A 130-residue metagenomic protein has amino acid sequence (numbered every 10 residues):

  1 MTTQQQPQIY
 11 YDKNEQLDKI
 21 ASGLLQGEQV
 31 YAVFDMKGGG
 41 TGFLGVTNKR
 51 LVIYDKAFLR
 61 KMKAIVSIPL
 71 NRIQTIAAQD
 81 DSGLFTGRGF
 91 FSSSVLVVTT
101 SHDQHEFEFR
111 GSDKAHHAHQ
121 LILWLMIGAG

Functional and structural regions predicted by a protein language model:
M1-G45, H116, W124-G130: Anionic N-terminal interaction surfaces
A21, L25, F85-G87, F109: Intrinsically disordered, low-complexity segments enriched in small/polar residues
V33-F43, T47-S93, T99, Q104 (+2 more regions): Phosphoinositide-binding peripheral membrane targeting modules
F109-H116: A short, sequence-level motif marking secondary-structure junctions
